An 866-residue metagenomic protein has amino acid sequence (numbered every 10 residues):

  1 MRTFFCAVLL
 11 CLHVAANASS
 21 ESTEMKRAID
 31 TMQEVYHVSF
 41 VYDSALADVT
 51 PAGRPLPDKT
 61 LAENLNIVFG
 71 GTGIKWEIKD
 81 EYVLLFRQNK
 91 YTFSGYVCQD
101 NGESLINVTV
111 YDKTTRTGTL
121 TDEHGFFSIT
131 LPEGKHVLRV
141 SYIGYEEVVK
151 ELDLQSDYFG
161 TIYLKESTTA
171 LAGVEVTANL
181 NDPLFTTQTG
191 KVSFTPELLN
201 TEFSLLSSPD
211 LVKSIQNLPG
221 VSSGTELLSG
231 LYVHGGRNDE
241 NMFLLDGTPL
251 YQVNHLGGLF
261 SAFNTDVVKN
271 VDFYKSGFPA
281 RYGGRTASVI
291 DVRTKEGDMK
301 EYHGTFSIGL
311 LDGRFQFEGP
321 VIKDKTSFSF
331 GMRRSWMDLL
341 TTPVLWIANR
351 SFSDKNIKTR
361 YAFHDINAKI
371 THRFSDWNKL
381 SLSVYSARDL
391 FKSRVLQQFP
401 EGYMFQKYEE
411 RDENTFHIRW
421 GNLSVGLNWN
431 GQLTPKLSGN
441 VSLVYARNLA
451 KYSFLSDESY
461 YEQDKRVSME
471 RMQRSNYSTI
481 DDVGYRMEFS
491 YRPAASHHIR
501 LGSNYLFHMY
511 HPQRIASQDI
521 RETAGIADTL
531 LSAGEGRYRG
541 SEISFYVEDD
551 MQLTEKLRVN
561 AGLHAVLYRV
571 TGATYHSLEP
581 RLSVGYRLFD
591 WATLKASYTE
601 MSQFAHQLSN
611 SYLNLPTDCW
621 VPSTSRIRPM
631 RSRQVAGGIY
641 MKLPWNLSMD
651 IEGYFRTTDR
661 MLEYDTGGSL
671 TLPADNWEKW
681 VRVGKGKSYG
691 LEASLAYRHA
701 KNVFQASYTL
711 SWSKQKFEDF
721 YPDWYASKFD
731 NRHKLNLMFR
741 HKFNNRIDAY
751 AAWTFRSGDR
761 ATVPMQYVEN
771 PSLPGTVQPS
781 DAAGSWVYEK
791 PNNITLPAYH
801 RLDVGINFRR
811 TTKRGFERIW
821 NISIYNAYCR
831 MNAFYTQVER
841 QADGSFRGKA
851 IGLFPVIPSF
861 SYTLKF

Functional and structural regions predicted by a protein language model:
I29-Y36, T72, I78, V83-L84 (+6 more regions): Short, acidic, small-residue-rich periplasmic hinge/interaction motif at the N-terminus of Gram-negative outer-membrane
F69-G70, L120, E146, D182-D239 (+2 more regions): Periplasmic N-terminal accessory/gating domains of Gram-negative outer-membrane beta-barrel systems
T114-F126: Short, acidic Ser/Thr/Gly-rich low-complexity loop/linker segments typical of extracellular and cell-surface proteins
L311-S335, R350-R394, H417-Y445, P493-A494: Transmembrane beta-barrel wall of Gram-negative outer-membrane proteins
E401, L449, A516, D590-V635 (+4 more regions): Surface-exposed extracellular loop regions of Gram-negative outer-membrane beta-barrel proteins, predominantly
D482-R486, G534-Y538, T624, R628 (+4 more regions): Outer membrane beta-barrel strand-and-loop segments of large Gram-negative receptors, especially TonB-dependent
E555, F655-T657, W677-V763: Gram-negative outer-membrane beta-barrel transporters
D659, R746, F755-A782, P797-D803 (+1 more regions): C-terminal beta-signal and adjacent terminal beta-strands/loops of Gram-negative outer-membrane beta-barrel proteins
